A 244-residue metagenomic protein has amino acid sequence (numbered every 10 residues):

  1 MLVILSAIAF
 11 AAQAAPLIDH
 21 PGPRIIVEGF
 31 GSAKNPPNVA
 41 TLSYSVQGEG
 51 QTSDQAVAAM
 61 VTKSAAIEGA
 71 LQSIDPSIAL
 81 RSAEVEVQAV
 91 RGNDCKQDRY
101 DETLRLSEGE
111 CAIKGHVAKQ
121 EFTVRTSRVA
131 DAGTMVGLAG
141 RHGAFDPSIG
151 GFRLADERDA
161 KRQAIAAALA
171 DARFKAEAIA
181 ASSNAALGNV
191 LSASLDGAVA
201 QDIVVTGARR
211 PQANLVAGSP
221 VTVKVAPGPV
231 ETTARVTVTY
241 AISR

Functional and structural regions predicted by a protein language model:
M1-A9: Bacterial N-terminal signal peptides
I8-R244: Short, charge-dense linear interaction motifs
